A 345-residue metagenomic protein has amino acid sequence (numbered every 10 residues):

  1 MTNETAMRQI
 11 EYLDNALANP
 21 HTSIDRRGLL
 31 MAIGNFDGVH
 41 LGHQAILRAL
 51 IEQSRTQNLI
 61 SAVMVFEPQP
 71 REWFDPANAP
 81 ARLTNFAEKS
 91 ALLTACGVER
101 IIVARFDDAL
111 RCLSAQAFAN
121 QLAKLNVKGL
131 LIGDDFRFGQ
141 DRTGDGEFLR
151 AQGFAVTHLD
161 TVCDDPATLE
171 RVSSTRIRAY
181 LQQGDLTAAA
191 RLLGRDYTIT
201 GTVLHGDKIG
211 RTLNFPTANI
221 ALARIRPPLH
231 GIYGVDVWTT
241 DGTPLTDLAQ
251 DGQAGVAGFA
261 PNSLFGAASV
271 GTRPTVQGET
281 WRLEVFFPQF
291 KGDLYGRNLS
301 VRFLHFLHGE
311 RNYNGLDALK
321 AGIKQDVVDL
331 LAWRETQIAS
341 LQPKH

Functional and structural regions predicted by a protein language model:
M1-A32: Positively charged, low-complexity intrinsically disordered leader regions
R8-E11, I101-A104, T157-L159: General small-molecule cofactor/ligand-binding pocket signal
P20-N85: N-terminal catalytic cores of NTP/NDP-binding nucleotidyl/phosphoryl-transfer enzymes
A81-K89, R111-F118: Glycine-rich, highly charged phosphate/nucleotide-binding loops
L93-T94: ATP-dependent adenylation/nucleotidyltransferase module used to activate substrates
R105, D134, D160, V270-T272: Short secondary-structure boundary segments
C112-P216, N314-I323, K344: Classical nucleotidyltransferase
D207-H345: Phosphate/ribose-recognition catalytic cores of enzymes acting on nucleotide-derived substrates
